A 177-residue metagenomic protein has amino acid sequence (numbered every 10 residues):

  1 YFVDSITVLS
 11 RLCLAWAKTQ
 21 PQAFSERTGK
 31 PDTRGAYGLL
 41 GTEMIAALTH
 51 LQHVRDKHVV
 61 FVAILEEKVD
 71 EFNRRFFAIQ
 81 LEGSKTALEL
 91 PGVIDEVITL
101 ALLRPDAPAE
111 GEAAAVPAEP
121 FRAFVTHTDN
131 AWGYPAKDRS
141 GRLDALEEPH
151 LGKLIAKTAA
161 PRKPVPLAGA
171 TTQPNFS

Functional and structural regions predicted by a protein language model:
Y1, Y37, W132-Y134: Sequence-level detector for tyrosine residue identity
Y1-V3, V97: Receiver (REC) domain switch-region micro-motif
V3-L88: P-loop NTPase motor core
E67-F176: Conserved GTP-binding G-domain of TRAFAC-class P-loop NTPases and closely related GTPase folds
